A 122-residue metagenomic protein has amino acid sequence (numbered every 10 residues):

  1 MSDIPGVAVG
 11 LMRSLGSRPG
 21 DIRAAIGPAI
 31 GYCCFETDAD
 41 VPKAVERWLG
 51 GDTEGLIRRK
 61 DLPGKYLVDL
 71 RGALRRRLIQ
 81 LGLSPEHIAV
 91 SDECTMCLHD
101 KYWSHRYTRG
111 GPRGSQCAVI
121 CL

Functional and structural regions predicted by a protein language model:
M1-L122: Active-site microenvironment for binding and transforming phosphate-containing groups
